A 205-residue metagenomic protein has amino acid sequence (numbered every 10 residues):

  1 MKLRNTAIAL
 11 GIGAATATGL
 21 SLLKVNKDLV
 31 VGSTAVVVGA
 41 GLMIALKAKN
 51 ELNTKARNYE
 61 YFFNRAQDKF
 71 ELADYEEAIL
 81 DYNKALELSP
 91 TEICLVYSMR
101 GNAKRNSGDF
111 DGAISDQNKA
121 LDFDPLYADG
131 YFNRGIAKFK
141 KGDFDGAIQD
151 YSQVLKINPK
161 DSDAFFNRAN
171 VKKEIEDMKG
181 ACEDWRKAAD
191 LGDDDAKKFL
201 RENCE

Functional and structural regions predicted by a protein language model:
M1-E205: Alpha-helical tetratricopeptide repeat
